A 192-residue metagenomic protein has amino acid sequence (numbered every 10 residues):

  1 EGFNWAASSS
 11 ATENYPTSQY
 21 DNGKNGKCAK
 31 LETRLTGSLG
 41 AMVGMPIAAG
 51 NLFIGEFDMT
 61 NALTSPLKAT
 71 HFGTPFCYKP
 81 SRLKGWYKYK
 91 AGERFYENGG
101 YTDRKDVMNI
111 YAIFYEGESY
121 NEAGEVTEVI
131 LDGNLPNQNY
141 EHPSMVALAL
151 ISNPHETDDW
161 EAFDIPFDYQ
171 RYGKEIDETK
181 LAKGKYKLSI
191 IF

Functional and structural regions predicted by a protein language model:
E1-R82, K105-Y115, N121-D164, D168-F192: Aromatic (Trp/Tyr/Phe) and Gly/Pro-enriched flexible surface segments
K79-A91: A short beta-strand element within beta-rich, extracytoplasmic domains of secreted/secretory-pathway proteins
Y89-E97, Y101-K105, E118-N121: Extended, low-complexity, turn-rich repeat/linker tracts enriched in Gly/Pro/Ser/Thr and Asp/Glu that occur
